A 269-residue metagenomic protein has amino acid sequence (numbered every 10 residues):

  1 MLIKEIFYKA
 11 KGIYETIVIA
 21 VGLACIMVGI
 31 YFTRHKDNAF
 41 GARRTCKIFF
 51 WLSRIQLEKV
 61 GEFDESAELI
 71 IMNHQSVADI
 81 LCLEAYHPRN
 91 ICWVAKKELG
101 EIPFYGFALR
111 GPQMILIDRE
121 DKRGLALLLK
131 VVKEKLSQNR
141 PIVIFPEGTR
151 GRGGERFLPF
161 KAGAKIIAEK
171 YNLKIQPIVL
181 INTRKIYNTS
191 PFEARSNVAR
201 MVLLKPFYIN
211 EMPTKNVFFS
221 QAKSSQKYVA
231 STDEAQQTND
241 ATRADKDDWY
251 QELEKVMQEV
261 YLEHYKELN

Functional and structural regions predicted by a protein language model:
M1, E58-V60, G153, N269: Soluble, non-transmembrane catalytic domains of enzymes that act on hydrophobic metabolites at membranes
L2-E58, F107-A108: A transmembrane-helix-recognition feature enriched in membrane-embedded lipid enzymes and envelope glyco-/phospholipid
I19-M27, Y31-F32, E68-K122: Catalytic core of membrane glycerolipid acyltransferases/transacylases, capturing the structured, soluble-facing
F50-E58, L125-A126, T183-I186: Short gly/ser/thr-rich secondary-structure transition/capping motifs
Q56, C92, I115, P141 (+1 more regions): Residue-level detector of anion-binding/catalytic polar loops
K59, I70, W93-V94, M201-L203: Generic preference for hydrophobic
I102-G106, A126-L128, L203: Short, charged, surface-exposed secondary-structure boundary motifs
L128-N269: Non-catalytic C-terminal accessory region of glycerolipid acyltransferases and related lyso-lipid remodeling enzymes
